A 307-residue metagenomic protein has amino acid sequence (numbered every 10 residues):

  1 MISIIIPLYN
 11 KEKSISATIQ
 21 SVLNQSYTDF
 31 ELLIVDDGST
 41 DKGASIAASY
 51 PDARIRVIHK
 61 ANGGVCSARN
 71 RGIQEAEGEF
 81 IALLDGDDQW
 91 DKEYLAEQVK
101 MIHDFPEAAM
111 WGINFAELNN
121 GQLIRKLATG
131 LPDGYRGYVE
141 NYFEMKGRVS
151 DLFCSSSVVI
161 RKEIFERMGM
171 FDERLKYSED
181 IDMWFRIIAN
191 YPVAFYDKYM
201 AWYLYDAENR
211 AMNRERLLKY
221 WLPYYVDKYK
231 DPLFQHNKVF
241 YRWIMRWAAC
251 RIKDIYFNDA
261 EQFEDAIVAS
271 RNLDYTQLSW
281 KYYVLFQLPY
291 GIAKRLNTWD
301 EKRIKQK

Functional and structural regions predicted by a protein language model:
K11-N24: Short, well-formed alpha-helical segments that are part of the catalytic scaffolds of diverse glycosyltransferases
S21, T28, D36-S45, P51 (+2 more regions): A conserved acidic beta->alpha catalytic loop
K42, D88-M101: Acidic donor-binding/catalytic loop of UDP-sugar-dependent glycosyltransferases, especially processive GT2
K60-A76, E97: Glycine-rich, basic loop-to-helix element that forms the pyrophosphate-binding segment of sugar-nucleotide handling
V65, L95-E97, M101-I164, M168: Flexible acidic/His/Gly-enriched loops in nucleotide-sugar-dependent glycosyltransferase catalytic domains
I81: Short aromatic/hydrophobic "clamp" motif used to bind/position activated sugar donors
P132-L222: Conserved nucleotide-sugar donor-binding catalytic segment
W202-K307: C-terminal subregions of glycosyltransferases and related glycan-biosynthesis enzymes
